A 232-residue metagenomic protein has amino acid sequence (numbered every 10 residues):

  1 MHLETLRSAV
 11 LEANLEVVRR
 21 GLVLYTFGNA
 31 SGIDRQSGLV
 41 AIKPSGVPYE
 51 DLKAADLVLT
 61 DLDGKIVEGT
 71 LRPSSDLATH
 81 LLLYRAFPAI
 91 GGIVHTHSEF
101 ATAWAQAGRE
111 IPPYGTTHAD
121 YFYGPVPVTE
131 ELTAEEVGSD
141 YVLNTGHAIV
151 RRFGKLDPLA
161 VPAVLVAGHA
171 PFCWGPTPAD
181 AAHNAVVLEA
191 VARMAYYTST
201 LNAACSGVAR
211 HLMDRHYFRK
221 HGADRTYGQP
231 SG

Functional and structural regions predicted by a protein language model:
M1-G232: Glycine-rich flexible loops
